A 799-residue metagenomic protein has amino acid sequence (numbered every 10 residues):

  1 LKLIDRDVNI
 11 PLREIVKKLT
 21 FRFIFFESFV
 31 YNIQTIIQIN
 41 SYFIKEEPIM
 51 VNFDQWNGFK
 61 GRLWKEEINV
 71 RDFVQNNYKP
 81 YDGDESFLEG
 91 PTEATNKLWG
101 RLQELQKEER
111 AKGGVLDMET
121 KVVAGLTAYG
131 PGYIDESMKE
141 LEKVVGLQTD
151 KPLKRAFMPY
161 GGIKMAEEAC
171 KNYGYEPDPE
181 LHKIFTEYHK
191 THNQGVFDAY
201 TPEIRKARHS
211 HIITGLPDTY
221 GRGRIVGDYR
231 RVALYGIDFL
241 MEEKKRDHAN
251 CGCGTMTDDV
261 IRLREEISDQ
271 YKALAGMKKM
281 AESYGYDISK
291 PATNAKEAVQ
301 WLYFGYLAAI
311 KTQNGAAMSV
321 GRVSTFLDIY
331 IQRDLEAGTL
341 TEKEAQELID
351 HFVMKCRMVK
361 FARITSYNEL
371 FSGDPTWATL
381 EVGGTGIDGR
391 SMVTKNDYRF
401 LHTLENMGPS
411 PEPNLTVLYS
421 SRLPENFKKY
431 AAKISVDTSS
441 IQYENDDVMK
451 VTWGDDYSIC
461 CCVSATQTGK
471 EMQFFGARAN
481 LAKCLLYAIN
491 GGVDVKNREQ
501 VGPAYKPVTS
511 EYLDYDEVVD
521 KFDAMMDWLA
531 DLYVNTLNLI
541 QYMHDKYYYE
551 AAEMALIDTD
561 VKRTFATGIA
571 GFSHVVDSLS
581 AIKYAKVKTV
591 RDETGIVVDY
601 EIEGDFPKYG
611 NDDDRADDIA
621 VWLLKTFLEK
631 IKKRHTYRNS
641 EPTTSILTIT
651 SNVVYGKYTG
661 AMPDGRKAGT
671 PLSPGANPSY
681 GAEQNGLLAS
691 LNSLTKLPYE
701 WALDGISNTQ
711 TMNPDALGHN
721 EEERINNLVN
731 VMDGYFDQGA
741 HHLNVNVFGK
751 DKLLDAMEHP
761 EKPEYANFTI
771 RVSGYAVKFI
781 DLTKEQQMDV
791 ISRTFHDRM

Functional and structural regions predicted by a protein language model:
K2, I15-L19, I39: Polybasic, lysine-rich low-complexity intrinsically disordered segments
N9, T20, E27-E46: Short, positively charged and aromatic/hydrophobic N-terminal segments
V51-M799: Conserved catalytic cores of very large enzyme subunits
